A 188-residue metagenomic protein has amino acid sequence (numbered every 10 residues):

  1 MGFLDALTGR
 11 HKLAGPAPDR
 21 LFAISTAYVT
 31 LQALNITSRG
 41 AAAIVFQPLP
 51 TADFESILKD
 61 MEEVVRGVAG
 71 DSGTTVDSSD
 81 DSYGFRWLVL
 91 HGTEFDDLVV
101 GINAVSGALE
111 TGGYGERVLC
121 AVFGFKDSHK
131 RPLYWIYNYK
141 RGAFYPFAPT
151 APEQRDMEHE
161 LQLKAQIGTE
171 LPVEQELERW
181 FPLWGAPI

Functional and structural regions predicted by a protein language model:
M1-S56, F147, R155-I188: Charge-rich, low-complexity segments
A14, V68-S72, G112, E116: Short secondary-structure junctions and interdomain/linker hinges
Q32-W87: A glycine-rich, hydrophobic loop/mini-helix early in the fold
P50, G92-E94, R141: Short, flexible loop/turn elements at secondary-structure junctions
V64, A104-G112: Conserved short hydrophobic interaction patches
V76-G107: Extracellular-facing segments of soluble proteins and assemblies that are Gly/Ser/Thr-biased and enriched in aromatics
T111-P182: Helix-rich interaction surfaces within compact, conserved domain-sized segments that mediate assembly or partner
